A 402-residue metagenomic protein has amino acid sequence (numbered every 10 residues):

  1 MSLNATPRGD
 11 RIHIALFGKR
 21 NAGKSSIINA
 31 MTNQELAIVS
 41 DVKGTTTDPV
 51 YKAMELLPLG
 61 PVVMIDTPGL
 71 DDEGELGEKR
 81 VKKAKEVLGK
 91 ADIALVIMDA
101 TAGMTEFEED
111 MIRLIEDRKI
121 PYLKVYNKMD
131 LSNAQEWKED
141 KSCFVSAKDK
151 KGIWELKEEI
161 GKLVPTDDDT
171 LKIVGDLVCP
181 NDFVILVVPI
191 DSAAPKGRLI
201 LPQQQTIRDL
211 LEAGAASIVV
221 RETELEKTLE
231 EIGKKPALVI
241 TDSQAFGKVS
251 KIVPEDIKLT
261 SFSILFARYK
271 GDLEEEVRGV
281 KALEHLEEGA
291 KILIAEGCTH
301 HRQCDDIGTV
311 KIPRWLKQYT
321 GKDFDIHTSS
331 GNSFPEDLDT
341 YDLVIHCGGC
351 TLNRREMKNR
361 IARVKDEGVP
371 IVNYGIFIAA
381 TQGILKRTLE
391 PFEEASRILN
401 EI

Functional and structural regions predicted by a protein language model:
M1-E78, K82, E86-G89: Conserved G1/Walker A P-loop phosphate-binding module
M1-S2, R11, K19-S25, K196-I402: C-terminal effector/interaction modules appended to NTPase cores
D41, L70-L76, D99-G103, L163-P165 (+4 more regions): Short, flexible loop segments at the rims of nucleotide/cofactor-binding pockets, characterized by
V42, T46, V50, R80 (+11 more regions): Helical mechanochemical/support elements of P-loop NTPase systems and associated helical scaffolds
K52-G60, K79-F144, K172-D176, L199-A215 (+3 more regions): Conserved C-terminal guanine-recognition region of P-loop GTPase G domains, centered on the G4
T67, M98-T101, I120-E136, C143-K151 (+8 more regions): G-domain G4 guanine-recognition motif of GTPases
D117-D176, F183-I185, G214-T223, T260-S261 (+5 more regions): Canonical P-loop GTPase G-domain recognition
L177-Q204: Long, well-ordered amphipathic alpha-helical subdomains in the mid-to-C-terminal portions of large enzyme subunits
